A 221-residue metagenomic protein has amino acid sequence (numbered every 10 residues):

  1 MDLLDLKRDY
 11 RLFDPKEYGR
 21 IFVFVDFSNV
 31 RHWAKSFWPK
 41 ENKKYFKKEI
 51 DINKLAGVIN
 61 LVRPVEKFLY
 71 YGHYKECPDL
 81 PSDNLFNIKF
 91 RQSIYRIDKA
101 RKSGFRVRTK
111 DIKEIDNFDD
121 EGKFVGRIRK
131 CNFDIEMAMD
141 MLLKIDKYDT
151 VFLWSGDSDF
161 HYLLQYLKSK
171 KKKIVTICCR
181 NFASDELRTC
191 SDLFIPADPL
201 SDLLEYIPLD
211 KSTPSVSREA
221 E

Functional and structural regions predicted by a protein language model:
D2-I128, K173, C178, F182: Domain-level signal for Mg2+-assisted phosphodiester chemistry and nucleotide/NA-binding surfaces in nucleic-acid
I94-E221: Nuclease catalytic cores that cleave nucleic-acid phosphodiester bonds, predominantly acidic two-metal-ion
